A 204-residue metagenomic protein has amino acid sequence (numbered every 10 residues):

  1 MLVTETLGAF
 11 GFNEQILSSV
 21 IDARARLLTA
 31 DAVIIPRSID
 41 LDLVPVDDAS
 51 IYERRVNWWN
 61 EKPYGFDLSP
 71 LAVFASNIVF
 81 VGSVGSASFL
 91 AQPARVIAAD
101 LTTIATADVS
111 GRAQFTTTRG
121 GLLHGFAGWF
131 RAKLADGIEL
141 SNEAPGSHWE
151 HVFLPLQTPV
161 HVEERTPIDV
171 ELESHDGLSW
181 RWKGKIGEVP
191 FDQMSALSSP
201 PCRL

Functional and structural regions predicted by a protein language model:
M1-L204: Class I SAM-binding transferase module
